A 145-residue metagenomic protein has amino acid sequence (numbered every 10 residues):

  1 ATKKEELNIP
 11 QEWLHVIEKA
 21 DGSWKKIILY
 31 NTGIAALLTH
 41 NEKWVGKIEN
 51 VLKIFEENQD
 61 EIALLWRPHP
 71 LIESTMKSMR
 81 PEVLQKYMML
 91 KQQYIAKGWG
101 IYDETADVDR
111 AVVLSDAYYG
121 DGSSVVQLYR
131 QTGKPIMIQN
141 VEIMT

Functional and structural regions predicted by a protein language model:
A1-K43: A nucleotide-sugar donor-handling region in carbohydrate enzymes
I27, A63, D116-A117: Structural motif
Y30, L64-W66, I138: Structural beta-sheet core signal
I34, P70, E142: Residue-level signal for short, function-critical loop segments
A36-H40, I72-M76, L128: Short catalytic/ligand-binding loop motif for oxyanion handling, primarily in non-cytosolic enzymes, centered on
K43-E61: Short hydrophobic signal-anchor/transmembrane segments that target glycosyltransferases and glycosylation machinery
Q59-E104: Catalytic donor nucleotide-activated moiety binding site of glycosyltransferases and closely related
D103-M144: A donor-sugar binding/catalytic signature common to diverse glycosyltransferases and related nucleotide-sugar
